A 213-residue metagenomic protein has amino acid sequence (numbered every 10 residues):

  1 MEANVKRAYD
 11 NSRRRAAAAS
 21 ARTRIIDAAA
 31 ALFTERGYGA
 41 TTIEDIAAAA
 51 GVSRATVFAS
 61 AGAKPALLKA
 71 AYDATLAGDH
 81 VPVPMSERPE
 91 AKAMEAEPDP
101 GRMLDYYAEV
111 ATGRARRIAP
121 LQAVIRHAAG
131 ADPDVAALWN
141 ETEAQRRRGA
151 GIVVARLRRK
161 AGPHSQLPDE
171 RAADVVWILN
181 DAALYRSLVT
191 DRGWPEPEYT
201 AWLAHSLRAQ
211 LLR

Functional and structural regions predicted by a protein language model:
M1-A66: Basic, helix-initiating cap at the start of DNA-binding domains
A18, I26, Y72, L104 (+4 more regions): Amphipathic, non-transmembrane alpha-helical scaffold segments
Y38, A61, H127-D132, A182: Short helix-capping/turn signature of helix-turn-helix
S60, A70-A71, V153, W202: Residues in the recognition helix of alpha-helical DNA-binding motifs
S60, R114, I178-L179: Conserved catalytic core of Hanks-type protein kinase domains
A66, A70, V81-R116, A173: Hydrophobic alpha-helical connector segments
E109-R126, P133-A161, E170-D174, A201 (+1 more regions): Amphipathic alpha-helical packing segments from all-alpha helical-bundle domains
